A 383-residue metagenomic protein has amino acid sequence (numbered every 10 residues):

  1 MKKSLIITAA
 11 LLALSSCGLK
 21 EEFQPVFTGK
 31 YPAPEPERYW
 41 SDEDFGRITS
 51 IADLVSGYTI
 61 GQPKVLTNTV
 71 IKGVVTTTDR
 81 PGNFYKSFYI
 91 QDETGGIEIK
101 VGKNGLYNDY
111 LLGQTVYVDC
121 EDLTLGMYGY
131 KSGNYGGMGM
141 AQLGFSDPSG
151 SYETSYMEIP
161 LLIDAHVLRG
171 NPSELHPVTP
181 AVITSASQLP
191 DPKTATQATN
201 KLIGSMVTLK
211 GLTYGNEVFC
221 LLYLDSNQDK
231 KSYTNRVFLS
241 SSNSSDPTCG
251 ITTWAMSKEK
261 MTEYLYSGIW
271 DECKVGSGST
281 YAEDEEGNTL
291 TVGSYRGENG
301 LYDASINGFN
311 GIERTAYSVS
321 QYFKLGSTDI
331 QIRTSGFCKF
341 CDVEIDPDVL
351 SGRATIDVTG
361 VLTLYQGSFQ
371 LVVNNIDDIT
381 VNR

Functional and structural regions predicted by a protein language model:
M1-S4, L19: Positively charged n-region of N-terminal signal peptides that target proteins for export
L5-A10: Sec-dependent signal peptide hydrophobic core
A13-S16: C-terminal motif of bacterial Sec signal peptides marking the signal peptidase cleavage site
G18-Y85, Y89-T115, D119-R383: OB-fold nucleic-acid-binding modules
